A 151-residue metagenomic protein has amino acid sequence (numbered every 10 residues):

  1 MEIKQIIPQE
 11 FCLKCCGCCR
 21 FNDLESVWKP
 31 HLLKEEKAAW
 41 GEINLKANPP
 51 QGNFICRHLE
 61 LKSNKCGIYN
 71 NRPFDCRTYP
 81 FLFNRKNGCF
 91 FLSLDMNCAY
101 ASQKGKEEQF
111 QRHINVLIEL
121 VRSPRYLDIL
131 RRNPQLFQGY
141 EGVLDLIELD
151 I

Functional and structural regions predicted by a protein language model:
M1-I151: Short loop/turn segments that flank or connect secondary-structure elements
